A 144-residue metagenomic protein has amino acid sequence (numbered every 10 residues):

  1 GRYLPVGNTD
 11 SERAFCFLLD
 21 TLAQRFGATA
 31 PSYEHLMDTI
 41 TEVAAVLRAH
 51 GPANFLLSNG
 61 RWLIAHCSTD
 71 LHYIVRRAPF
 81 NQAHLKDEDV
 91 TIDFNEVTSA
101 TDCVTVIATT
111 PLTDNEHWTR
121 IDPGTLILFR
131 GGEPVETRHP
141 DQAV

Functional and structural regions predicted by a protein language model:
G1-V144: Conserved short alpha-helical segments that host acidic/polar catalytic motifs at enzyme active sites
